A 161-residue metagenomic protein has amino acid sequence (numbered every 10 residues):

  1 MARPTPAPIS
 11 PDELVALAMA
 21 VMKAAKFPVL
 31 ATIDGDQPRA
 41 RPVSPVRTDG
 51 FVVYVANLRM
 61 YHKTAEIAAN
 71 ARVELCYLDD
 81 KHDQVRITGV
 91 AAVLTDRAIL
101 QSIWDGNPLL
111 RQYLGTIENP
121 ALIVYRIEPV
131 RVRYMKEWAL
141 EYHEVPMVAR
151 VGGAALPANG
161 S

Functional and structural regions predicted by a protein language model:
M1-S10, Q84-S161: Charged, gly/pro-rich active-site loop segments
P4-F27: Short, basic/aromatic recognition patches
A20-D34, V73-Y77: A short, Trp-centered hydrophobic/proline-enriched beta-strand micro-motif
A25, N70, N107: Acidic-histidine catalytic/liganding microenvironments
V29, V52-Y54, E74, R86 (+1 more regions): General beta-strand recognition
Q37: Phosphate-coordination/substrate-recognition cap region in phosphate-metabolizing enzymes
R41-S44: Conserved beta-strand in the GNAT
V46-H82: A short mixed-secondary-structure module that forms the rim of ligand-binding clefts
